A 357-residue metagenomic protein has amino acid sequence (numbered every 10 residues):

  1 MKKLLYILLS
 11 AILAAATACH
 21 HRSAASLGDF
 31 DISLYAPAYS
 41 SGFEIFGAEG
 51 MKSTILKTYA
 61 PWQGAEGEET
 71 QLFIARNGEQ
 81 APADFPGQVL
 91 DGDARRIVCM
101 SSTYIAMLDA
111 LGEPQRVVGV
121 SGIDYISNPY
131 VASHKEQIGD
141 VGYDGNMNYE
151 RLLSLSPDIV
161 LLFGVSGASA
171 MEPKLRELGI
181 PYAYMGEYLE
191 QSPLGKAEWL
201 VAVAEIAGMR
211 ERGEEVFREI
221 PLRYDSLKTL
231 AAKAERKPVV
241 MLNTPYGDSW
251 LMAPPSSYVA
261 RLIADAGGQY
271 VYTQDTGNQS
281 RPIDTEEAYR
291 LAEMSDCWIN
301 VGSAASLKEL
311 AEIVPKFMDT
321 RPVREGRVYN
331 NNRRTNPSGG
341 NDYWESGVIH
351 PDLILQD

Functional and structural regions predicted by a protein language model:
M1-L5: Positively charged n-region of N-terminal signal peptides that target proteins for export
I7-A16: Bacterial N-terminal signal peptides
C19-I105, R212-M241: Bacterial Sec-exported substrate-binding components of ABC uptake systems
T54-E68, F73-D84, V89-L153, I159-S166: A short, structured surface patch at a secondary-structure boundary
G87, G92-R96, A106-M107, Q137-Y143 (+6 more regions): Second-shell loop/turn segments in exported
G122-N128, G167-A170, G186-A202, R236-R261: Extracytoplasmic ligand-binding site segments that recognize negatively charged/polar headgroups
E190, L194-G208, R212-R218, N300-D357: Structured C-terminal subdomain patch of bacterial secreted/periplasmic proteins
T229-P315: Flexible, glycine-rich surface segments
